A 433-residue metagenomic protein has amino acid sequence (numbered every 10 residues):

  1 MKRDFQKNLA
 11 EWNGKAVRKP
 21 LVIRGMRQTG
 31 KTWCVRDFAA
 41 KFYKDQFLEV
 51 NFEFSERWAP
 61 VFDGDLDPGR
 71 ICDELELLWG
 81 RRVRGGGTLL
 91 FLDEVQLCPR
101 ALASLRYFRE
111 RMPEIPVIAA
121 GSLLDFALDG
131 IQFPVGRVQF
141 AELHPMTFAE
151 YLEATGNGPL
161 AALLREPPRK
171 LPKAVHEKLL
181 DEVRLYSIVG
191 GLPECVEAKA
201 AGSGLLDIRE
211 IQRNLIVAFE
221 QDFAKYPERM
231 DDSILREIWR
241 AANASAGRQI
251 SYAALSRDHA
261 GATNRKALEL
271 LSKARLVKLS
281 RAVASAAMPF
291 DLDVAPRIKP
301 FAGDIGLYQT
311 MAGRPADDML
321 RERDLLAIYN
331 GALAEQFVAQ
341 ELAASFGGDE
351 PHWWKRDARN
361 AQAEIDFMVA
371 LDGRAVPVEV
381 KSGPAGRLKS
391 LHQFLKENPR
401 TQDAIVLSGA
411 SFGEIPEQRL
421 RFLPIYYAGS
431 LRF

Functional and structural regions predicted by a protein language model:
M1-A16: Pre-Walker A adenine-sensing motif
K31: Conserved lysine of the Walker
C34, F38: Hydrophobic positions on the alpha1 helix immediately C-terminal to the Walker A/P-loop
F54-G85: Short glycine-rich substrate-engagement loop in P-loop NTPases that contacts/grips substrate
F91, P116-S122, E142: Structural recognition of the conserved hydrophobic beta-strand(s) that form the central parallel beta-sheet of P-loop
L128-A244: Interdomain motor-coupling "hinge/lid" segment immediately C-terminal to the ATP-binding subdomain of NTP-driven enzymes
E197-L371: Accessory nucleic acid-recognition modules appended to NTPase machines
S411-F433: Domain-level recognition of nuclease-like catalytic cores that cleave nucleotide substrates
